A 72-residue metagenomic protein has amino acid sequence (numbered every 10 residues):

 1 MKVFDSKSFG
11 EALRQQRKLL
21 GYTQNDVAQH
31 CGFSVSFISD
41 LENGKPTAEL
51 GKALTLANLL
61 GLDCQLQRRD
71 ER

Functional and structural regions predicted by a protein language model:
M1-S8: A detector for short, charged/polar N-terminal pre-domain segments
E11-D26, H30, T55: Short basic helix-loop element that most often maps to the first helix and adjoining turn of HTH DNA-binding modules
G32-P46: Recognition helix of helix-turn-helix/homeodomain-like DNA-binding domains that insert into the DNA major groove
G51-L66: DNA major-groove recognition helix of helix-turn-helix/homeodomain DNA-binding modules
R68-R72: Short amphipathic recognition helices of helix-turn-helix/homeodomain-type DNA-binding modules
